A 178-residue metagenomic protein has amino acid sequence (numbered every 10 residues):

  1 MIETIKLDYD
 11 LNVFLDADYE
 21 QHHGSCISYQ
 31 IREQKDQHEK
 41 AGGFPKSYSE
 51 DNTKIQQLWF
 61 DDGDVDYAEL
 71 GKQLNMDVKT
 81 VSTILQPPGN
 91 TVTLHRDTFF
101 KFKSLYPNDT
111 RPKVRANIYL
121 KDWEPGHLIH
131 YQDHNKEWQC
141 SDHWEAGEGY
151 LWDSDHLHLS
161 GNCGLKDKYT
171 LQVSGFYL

Functional and structural regions predicted by a protein language model:
M1-T83: Non-heme Fe(II)/2-oxoglutarate
I2, K113, K166-K168: A general secondary-structure signal for short beta-strands and their flanking turns/coil in non-transmembrane regions
F14, F44, F60, F99-F102 (+2 more regions): Phenylalanine-focused residue identity feature
I31-Q34, S47, Q86, K121 (+2 more regions): Structured loops at beta-to-helix junctions and adjacent beta-edge loops in soluble globular domains
L58-W59, D97, S160, S174: Compositionally biased, intrinsically disordered low-complexity segments enriched in polar/proline residues
G71-Y150: Catalytic core of non-heme Fe(II) oxygenases with the double-stranded beta-helix
L128-L178: Catalytic core of Fe(II)/2-oxoglutarate
